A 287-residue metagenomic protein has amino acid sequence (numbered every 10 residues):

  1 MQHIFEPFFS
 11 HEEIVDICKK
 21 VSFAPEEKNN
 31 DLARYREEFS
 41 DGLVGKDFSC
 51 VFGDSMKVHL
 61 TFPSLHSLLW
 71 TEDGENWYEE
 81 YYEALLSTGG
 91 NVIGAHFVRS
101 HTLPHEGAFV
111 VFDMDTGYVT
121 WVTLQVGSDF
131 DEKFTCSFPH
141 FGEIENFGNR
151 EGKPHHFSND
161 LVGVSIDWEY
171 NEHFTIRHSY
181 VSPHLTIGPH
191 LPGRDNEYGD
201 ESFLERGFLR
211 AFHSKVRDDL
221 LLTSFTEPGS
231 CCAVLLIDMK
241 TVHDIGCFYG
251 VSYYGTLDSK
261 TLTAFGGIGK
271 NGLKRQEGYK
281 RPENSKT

Functional and structural regions predicted by a protein language model:
M1-H66: Hydrophobic, helix-prone linear segments
S40-K46, H59-L69, L86-V92, V110-V119 (+4 more regions): Short, solvent-exposed coil/turn segments at beta-strand boundaries
F48-F52, L69-E72, G94-S100, I166-E169 (+2 more regions): Short beta-strand segments that buttress and anchor functional surface loops
S49-L86, H173-S214: N-terminal glycine/threonine-rich, aromatic-flanked beta-hairpin/loop signature
D73-V110, R194-K240: Contiguous, well-ordered beta-strand patches that form the walls/edges of small beta-barrel/beta-sandwich domains
E106-G107, R150-H156, F174, Y279-K286: Trp/Gly-enriched beta-strand/coil motifs that build multi-repeat beta-propeller-like domains and related W-rich binding
W121-N171: Surface-exposed beta-loop interaction hotspot
R210, D219-T287: C-terminal, beta-strand-rich globular interaction domains
